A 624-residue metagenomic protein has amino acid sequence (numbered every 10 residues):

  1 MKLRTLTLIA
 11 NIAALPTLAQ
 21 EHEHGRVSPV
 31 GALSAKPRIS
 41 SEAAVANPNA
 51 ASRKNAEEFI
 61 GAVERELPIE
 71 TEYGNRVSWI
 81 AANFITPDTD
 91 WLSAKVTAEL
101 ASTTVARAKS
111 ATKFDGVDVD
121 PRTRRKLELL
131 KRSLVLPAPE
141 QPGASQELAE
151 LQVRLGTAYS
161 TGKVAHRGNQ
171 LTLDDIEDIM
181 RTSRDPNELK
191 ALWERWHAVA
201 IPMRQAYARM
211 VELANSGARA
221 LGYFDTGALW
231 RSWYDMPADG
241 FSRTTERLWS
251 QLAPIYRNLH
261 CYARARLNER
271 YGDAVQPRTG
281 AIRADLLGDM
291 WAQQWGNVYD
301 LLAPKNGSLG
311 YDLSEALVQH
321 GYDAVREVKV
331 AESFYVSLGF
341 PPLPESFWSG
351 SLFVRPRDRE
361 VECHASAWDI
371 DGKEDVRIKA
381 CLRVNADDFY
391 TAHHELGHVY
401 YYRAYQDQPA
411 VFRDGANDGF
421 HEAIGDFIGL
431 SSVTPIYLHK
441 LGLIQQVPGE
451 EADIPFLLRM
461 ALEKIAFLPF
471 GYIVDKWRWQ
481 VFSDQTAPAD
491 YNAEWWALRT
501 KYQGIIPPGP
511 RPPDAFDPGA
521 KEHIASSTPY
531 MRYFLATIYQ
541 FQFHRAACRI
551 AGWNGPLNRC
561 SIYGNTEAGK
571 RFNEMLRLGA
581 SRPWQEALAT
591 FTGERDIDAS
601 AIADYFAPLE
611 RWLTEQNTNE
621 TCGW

Functional and structural regions predicted by a protein language model:
T7-P16: Bacterial N-terminal signal peptides
T17-E21, A35: Boundary at the C-terminal end of the N-terminal hydrophobic targeting segment
H22-G25, A44-E212, G227, K521 (+5 more regions): N-terminal helix-rich structural modules
V45-A56, T89, L130, Q294-L309 (+11 more regions): C-terminal, non-catalytic "cap/extension" segments appended to globular domains
N169-D174, T182, R209-K379, G449-A461 (+1 more regions): Active-site-proximal, well-structured secondary-structure segments within enzyme catalytic domains
N187, E194, D358-N385, A392 (+1 more regions): Active-site scaffold of zinc-dependent metalloenzymes
G227-A228, S232, Y402-F427: Post-HEXXH active-site segment of zinc metalloproteases
F241, T245-I255, G415-A452: Post-HExxH zinc-binding segment in Zn-dependent metallohydrolases
